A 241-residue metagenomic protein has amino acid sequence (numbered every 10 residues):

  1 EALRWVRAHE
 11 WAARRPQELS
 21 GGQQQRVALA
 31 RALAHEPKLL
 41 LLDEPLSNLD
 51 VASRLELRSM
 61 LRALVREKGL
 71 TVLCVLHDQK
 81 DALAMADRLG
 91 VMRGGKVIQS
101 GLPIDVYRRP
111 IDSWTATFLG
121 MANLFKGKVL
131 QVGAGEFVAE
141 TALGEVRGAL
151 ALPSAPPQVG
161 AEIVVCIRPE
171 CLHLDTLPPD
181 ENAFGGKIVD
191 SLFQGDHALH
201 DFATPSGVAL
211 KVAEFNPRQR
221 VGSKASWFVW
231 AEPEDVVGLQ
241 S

Functional and structural regions predicted by a protein language model:
E1-W114: ABC ATPase nucleotide-binding domains
S20-G21, G94, S100, L119 (+3 more regions): Short glycine-rich loop/turn motifs that provide flexible caps or phosphate-binding loops at active sites
Q24-Q25, L33, I98, N123 (+3 more regions): Short, flexible micro-motifs
L70-L73, L124, H197: Secondary-structure boundary/capping residues
L102-L130, A134: ABC transporter nucleotide-binding domain
A122, V132-S241: Non-catalytic connector elements of ABC transporters
